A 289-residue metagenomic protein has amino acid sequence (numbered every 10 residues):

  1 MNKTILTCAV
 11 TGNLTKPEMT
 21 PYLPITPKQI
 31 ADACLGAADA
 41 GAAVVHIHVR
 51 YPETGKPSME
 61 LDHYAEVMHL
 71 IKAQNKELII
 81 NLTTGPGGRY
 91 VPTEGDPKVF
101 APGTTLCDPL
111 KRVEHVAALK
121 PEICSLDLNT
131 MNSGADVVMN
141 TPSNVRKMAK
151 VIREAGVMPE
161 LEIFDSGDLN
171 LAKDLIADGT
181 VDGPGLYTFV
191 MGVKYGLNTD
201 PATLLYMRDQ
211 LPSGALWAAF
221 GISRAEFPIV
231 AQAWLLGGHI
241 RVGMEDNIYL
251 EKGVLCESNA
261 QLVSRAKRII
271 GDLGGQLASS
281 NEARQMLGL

Functional and structural regions predicted by a protein language model:
M1-Y22, P86-G95, S125-N132: N-terminal small/glycine-rich loop or linker at the start of catalytic domains across soluble metabolic enzymes
C8, G55-T84, K147-E154, Y206-W217 (+1 more regions): Alpha-helix-loop-beta-strand connector modules within alpha/beta enzyme cores
C8, P27-D32, A42-T54, I79-T84: Histidine-centered catalytic micro-motifs
E18, A43-V67, S133, V190-M191 (+1 more regions): Glycine-rich, proline-tolerant flexible connector loops at the mouths of alpha/beta enzymes
I30, A37, H48, C124 (+4 more regions): Conserved, mostly hydrophobic/aromatic
V44, I79-N81, E162, L273-E282: Flexible, glycine/charged-enriched surface loops at secondary-structure junctions
E122-E245, E257: Catalytic alpha/beta core domains of metabolic enzymes, predominantly
L205, D209-Q210, A231-L289: Structured C-terminal cap/extension of enzyme domains
